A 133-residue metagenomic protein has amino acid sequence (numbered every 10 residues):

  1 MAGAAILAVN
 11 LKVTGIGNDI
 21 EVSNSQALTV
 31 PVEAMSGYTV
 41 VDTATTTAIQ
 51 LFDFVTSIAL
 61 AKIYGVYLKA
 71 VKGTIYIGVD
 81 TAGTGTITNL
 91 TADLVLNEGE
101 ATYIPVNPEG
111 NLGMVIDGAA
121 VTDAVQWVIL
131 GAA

Functional and structural regions predicted by a protein language model:
A2-A4, V40-D42, Q50-T56, Y67-I77 (+1 more regions): Surface-exposed, well-ordered secondary-structure segments
A2-E21, S25, D117-A133: C-terminal interaction-tip segments
V13-F54: Transition segment at domain starts
I49-L60, I104-P108: Extracellular and analogous surface-interaction loops
L60-I63, K69-L90: Short, surface-exposed beta-strand/strand-loop-strand elements in extracellular ectodomains
I63-L68, L112-I116: Buried hydrophobic-core signal for structured, non-transmembrane domains
T88-N111: Intrinsically disordered, low-complexity Pro/Gly/Ser/Thr-rich segments with frequent PxxP/GP/PP motifs and embedded
P105-D123: Noncatalytic modules at the cell exterior or secretory-pathway interfaces, chiefly beta-strand-rich lectin/adhesion
